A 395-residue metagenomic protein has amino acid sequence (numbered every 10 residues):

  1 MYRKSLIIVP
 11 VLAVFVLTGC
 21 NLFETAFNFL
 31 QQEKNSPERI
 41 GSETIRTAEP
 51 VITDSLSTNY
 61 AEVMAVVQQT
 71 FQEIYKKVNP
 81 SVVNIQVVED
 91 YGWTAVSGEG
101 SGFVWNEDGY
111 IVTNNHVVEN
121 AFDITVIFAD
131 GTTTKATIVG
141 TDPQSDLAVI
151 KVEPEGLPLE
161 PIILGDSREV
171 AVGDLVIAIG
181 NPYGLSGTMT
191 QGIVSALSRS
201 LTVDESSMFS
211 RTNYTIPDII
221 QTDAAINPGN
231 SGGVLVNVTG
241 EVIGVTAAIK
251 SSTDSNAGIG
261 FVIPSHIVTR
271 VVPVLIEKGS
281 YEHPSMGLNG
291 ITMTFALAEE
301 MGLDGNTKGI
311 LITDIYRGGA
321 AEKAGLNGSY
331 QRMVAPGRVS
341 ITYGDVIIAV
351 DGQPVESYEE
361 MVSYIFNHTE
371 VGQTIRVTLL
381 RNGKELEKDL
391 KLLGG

Functional and structural regions predicted by a protein language model:
Y2-A48, E73, T137, K151 (+3 more regions): C-terminal recognition in membrane/secretory proteostasis and scaffolding
N21-F27, D90-G98, A121-I124, L159 (+3 more regions): Active-site loop architecture of trypsin-fold serine endopeptidases
L22-W93, D123, A171-L175, P273-V274: N-terminal activation segment of mature serine protease catalytic domains
N59-V66, V88-A95, N106-T188, V355-E356 (+2 more regions): Conserved active-site neighborhood of the chymotrypsin/trypsin-like protease fold
G98-G102, I162-G165, P217-V236, I312-R338: Gly/Ser-rich catalytic serine loop of serine hydrolases
E99, W105-N106, F128, T133 (+3 more regions): Short, acidic, Ser/Thr-enriched surface-loop or helix-capping motifs
G102-V104, A136-I138, V194, I312: Conserved hydrophobic positions within beta-strands
E107, F122, T141-S145, L197-V203 (+2 more regions): Short, conserved beta-turn/loop elements at beta-strand boundaries and strand-helix junctions
